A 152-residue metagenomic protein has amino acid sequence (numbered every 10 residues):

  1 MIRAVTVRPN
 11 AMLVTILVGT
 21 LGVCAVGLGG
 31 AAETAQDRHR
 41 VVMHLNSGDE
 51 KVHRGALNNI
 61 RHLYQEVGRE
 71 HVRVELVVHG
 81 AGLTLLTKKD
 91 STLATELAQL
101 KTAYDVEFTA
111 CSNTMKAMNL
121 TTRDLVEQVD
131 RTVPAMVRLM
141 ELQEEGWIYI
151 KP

Functional and structural regions predicted by a protein language model:
M1, R8, G22, L28-G29: Short, intrinsically disordered, low-complexity terminal segments
I2-I16: Bacterial N-terminal signal peptides that target proteins for export
V14-A25: Bacterial N-terminal signal peptides
G27-P152: Secreted/extracellular ectodomain signature
